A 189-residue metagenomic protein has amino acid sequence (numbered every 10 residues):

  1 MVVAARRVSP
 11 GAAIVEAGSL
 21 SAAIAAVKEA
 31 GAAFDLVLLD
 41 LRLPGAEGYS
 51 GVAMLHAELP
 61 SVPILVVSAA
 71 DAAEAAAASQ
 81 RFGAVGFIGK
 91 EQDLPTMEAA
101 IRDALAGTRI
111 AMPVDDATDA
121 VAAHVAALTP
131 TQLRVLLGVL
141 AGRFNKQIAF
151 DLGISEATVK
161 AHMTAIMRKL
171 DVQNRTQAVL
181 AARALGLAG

Functional and structural regions predicted by a protein language model:
E16-L36: Acidic, metal-coordinating helix/loop segments flanking the phosphotransfer/catalytic sites of two-component signaling
S19, E47-S50: Acidic catalytic/metal-coordinating carboxylates
D40-L41, S68: Active-site residues of response regulator receiver
P44: The feature encodes the CheY-like receiver
Y49-S61: Short amphipathic alpha-helix used as the core "switch/output" element in two-component signaling
A76-R81, V85-P130: Short, flexible helix-to-coil linker/hinge segments that flank and couple to helix-turn-helix
T118-T158: Helix-turn-helix DNA-binding segment
G142-Q177, A181-A184: Recognition helix of helix-turn-helix DNA-binding domains
